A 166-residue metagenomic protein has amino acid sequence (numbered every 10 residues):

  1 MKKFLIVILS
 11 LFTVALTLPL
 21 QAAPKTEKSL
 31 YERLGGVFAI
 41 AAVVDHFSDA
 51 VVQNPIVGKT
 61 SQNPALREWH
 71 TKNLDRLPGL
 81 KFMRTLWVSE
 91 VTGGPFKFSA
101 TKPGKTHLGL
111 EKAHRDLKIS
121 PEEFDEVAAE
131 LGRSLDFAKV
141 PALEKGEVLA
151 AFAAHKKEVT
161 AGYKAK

Functional and structural regions predicted by a protein language model:
M1-F4: Positively charged n-region of N-terminal signal peptides that target proteins for export
V7-T17: Bacterial N-terminal signal peptides
A22-K166: Core of compact, soluble alpha-helical bundle domains
